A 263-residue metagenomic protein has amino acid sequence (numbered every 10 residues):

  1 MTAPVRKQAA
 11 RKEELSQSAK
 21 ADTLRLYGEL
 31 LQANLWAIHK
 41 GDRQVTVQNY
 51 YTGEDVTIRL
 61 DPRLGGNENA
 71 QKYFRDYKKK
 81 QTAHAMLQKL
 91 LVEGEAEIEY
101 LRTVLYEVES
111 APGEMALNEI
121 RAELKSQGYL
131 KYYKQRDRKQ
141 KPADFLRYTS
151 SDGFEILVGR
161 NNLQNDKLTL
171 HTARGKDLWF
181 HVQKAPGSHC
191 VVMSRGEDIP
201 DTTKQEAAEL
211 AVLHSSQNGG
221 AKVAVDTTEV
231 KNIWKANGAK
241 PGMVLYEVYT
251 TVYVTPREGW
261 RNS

Functional and structural regions predicted by a protein language model:
M1-S263: Extended, highly charged segments
